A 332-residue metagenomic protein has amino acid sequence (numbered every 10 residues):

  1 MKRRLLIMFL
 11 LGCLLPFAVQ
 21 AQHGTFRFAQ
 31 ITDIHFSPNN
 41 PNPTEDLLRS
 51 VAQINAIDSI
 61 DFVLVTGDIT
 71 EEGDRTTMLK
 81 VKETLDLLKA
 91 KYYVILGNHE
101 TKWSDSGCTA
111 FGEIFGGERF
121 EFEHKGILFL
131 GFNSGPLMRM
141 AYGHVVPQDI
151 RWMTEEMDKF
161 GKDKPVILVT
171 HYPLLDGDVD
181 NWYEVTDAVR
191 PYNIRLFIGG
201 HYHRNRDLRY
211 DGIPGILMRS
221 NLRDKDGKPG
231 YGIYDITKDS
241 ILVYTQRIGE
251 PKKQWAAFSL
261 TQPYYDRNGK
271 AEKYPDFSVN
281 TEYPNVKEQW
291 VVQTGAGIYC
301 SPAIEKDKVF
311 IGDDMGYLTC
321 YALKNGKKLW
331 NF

Functional and structural regions predicted by a protein language model:
M1-H23: Bacterial Sec-dependent N-terminal signal peptides
F17-K80: N-terminal active-site segment of His-dependent metallophosphoesterases
T25-P38, G126-P136, I167-V169, P214-R219 (+1 more regions): Active-site-proximal beta-strand elements of phosphoester/diester hydrolases
D33, G67-D68, G97-N98, H171 (+1 more regions): Active-site glycine-centered loops adjacent to acidic/histidine catalytic or metal-binding residues that shape
R75-P165, E184-L196, R206-M218, D224-T237: Extended active-site neighborhood of metal-dependent phosphoesterases/phosphodiesterases
I213-V279: Binuclear metal-dependent phosphoesterase catalytic core
Y265-Y299, A303-F332: Extracytoplasmic/lumenal domain signature
